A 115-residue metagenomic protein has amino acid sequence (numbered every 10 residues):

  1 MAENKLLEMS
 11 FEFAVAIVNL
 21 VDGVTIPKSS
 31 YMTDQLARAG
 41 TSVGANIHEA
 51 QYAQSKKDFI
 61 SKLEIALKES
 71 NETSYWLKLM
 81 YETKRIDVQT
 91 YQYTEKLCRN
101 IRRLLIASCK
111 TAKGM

Functional and structural regions predicted by a protein language model:
M1-E49, A53-M115: Short, C-terminally biased terminal segments at protein or domain edges
